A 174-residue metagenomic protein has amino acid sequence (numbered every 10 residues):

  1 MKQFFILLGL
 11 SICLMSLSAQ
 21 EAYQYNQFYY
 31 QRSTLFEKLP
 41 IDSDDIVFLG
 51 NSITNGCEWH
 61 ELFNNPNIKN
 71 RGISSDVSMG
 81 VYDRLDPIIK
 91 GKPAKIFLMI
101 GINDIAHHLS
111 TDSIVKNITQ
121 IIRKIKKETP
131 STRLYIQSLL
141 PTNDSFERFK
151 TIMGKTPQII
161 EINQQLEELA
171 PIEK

Functional and structural regions predicted by a protein language model:
M1-V47, N55, W59: N-terminal secretory targeting modules
Q24-Q31, V77-G80, S113, N117 (+1 more regions): Soluble or luminal CAZymes and related metallo-dependent hydrolases
L39-D42, L62-F63, K90-G91, K127-E128 (+1 more regions): Extracellular/periplasmic catalytic domains that process cell-envelope and extracellular macromolecules
F48-L49, T54-F63, N67, M79-N117 (+3 more regions): Oxyanion-hole/transition-state-stabilizing segment in secreted/luminal serine hydrolases and related acyltransferases
N65-N70, K174: Active-site regions of enzymes building and remodeling cell-envelope glycoconjugates
R84, I114-I121, I125, K155-Q158 (+1 more regions): A general structural detector for well-ordered alpha-helical segments in enzyme core domains, enriched
T129-R133: A short helix->loop->beta-strand "cap" motif at the edges of active sites that frequently abuts
D144-K174: Substrate-gating cap/lid alpha-helix
